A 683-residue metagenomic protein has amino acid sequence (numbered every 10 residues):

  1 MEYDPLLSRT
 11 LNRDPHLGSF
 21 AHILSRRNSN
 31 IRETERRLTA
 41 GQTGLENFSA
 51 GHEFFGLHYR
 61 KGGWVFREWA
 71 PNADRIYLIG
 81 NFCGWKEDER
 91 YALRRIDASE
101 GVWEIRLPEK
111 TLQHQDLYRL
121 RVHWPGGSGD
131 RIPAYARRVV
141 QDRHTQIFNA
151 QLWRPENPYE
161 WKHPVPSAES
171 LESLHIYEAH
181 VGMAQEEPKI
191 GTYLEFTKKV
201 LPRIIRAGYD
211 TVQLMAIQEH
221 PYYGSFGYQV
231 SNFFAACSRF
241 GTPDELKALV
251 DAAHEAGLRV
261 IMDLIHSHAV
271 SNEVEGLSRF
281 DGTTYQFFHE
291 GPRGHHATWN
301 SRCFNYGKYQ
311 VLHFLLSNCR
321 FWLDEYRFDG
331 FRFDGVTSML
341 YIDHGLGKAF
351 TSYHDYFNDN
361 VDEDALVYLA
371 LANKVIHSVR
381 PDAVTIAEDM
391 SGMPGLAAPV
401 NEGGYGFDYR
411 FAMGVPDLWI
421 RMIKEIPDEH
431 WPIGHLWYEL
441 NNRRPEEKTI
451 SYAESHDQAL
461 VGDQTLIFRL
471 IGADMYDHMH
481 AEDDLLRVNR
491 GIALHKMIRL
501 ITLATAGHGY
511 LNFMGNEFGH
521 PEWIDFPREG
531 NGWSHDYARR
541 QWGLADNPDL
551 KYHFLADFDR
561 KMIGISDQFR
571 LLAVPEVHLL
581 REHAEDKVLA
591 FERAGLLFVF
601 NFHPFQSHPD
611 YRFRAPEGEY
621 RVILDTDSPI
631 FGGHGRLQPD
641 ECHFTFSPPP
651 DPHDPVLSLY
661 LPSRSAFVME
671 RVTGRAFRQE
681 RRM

Functional and structural regions predicted by a protein language model:
M1-K61, V65, K86-D88, A92-E178 (+4 more regions): The feature marks proteins involved in alpha-glucan
F66-A70, I76-G80, H603-E619: Surface-exposed beta-strand/loop patches in extracellular or lumenal glycoproteins
E68, L120, A179, I204 (+14 more regions): Conserved, mostly hydrophobic/aromatic
H114-Y118, D640-M683: C-terminal beta-strand-rich structural cap/linker in extracellular carbohydrate-active enzymes
V140, P158, K162-L174, H180-V361 (+1 more regions): Substrate-binding/active-site clefts of carbohydrate-active enzymes
H144-F148, R327-D329, G347-A538, D567-R612 (+2 more regions): Conserved alpha/beta catalytic core and glycan-binding cleft of carbohydrate-active enzymes
Q541, P548-F569: Catalytic cores of secreted or luminal carbohydrate-active enzymes
M562, F613-F644: C-terminal accessory region downstream of the catalytic core in glycan-modifying enzymes
